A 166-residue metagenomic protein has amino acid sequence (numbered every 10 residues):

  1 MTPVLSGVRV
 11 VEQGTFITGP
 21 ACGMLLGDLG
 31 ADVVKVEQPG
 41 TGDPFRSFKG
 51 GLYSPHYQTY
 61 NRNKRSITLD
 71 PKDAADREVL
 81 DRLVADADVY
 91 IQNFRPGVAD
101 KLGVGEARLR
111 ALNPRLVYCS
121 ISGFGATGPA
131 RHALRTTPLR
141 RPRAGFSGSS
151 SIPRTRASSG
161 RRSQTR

Functional and structural regions predicted by a protein language model:
M1-R166: N-terminal helix-loop segment corresponding to the beta1-alpha1 unit of nucleotide/adenylate-binding folds
